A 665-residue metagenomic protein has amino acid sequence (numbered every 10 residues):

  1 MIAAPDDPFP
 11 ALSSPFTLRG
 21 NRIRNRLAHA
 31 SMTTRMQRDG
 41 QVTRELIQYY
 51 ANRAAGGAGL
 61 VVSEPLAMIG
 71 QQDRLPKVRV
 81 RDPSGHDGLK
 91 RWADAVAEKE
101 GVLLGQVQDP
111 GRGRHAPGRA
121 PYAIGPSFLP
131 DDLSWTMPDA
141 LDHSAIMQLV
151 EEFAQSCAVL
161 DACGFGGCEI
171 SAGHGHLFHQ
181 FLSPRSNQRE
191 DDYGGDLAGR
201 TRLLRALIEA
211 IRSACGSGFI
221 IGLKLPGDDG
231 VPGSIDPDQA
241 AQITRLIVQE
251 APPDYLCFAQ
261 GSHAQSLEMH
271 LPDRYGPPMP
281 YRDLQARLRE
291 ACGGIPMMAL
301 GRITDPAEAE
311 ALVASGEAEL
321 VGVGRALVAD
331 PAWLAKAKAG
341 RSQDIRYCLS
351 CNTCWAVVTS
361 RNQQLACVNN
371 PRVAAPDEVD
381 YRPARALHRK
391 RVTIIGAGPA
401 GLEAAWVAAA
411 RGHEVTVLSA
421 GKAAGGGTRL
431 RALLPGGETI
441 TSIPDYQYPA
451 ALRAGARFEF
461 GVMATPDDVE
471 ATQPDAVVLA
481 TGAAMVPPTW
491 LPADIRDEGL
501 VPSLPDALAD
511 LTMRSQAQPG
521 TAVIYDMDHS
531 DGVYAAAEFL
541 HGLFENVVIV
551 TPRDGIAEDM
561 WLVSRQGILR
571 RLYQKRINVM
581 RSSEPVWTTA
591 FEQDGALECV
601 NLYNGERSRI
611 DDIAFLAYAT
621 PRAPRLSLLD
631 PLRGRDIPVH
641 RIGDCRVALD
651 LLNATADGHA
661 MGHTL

Functional and structural regions predicted by a protein language model:
M1-I395, P399, E403-A410, V415 (+4 more regions): Flavin-dependent oxidoreductase catalytic cores
A58, G101, F165, H413 (+4 more regions): Short phosphate-binding/catalytic loops that engage adenosine nucleotides
G59, G166, D254, E319 (+3 more regions): Conserved acidic residues
D330, K336, E545-V550, A654-L665: Internal hydrophobic alpha-helix adjacent to the cofactor/substrate pocket in enzyme cavities
R372-R385, Q447-L452, V486-L543, R635 (+1 more regions): Glycine-rich dinucleotide-binding loop and its adjacent helix/turn
I394-R457, V523-G567, P638-I642: Beta1-alpha1 glycine-rich phosphate/pyrophosphate-binding loop at the start of Rossmann-like nucleotide-binding domains
T441-V486, L500-S503, Q518-P519, G542-P631: A Rossmann-like FAD-binding core segment of flavoenzymes
G499, A619, A623-L665: C-terminal, flexible cofactor-proximal segment of oxidoreductases
